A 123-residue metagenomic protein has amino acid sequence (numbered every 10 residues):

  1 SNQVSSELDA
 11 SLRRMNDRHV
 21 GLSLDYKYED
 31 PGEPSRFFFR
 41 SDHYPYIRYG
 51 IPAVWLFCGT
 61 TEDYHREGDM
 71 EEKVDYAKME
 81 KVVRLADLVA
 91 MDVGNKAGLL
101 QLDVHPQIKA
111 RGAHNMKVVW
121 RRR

Functional and structural regions predicted by a protein language model:
S1-C58: Metal-dependent peptidase/peptidase-like ectodomains
F57-R123: His/Asp/Glu-rich mid-to-C-terminal helical/loop segments that flank catalytic regions of hydrolases
